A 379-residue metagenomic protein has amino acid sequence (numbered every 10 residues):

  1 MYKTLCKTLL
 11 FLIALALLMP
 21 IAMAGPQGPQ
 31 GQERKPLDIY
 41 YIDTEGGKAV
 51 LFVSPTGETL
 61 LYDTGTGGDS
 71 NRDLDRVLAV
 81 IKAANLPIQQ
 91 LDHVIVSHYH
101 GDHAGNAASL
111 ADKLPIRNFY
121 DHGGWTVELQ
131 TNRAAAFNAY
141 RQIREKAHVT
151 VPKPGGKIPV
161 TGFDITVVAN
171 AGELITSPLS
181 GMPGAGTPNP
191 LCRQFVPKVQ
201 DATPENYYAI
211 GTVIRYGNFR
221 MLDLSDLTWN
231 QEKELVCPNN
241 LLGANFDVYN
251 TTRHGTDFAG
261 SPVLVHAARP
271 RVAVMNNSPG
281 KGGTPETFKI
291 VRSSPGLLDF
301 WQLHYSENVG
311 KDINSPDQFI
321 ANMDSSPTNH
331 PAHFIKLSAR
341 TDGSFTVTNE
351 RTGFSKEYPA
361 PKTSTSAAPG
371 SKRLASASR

Functional and structural regions predicted by a protein language model:
L9-I21: Bacterial N-terminal signal peptides
G25-L37, A104-E234, S293-D299, L303-P369: Flexible, acidic/histidine-containing loops and adjacent segments that form or flank the divalent-metal
E33-I88, E205-K233: Conserved beta-strand hairpin/beta-sheet module of binuclear metal-dependent hydrolase folds, prominently
R34, P55-L61, G65-D121, N239-T256 (+1 more regions): Active-site metal-binding motif and surrounding structural segment of the metallo-beta-lactamase
I42-D43, F52, D63, H98 (+7 more regions): Divalent metal-coordination and catalytic microenvironments
T44, D63-G67, Y99, G124 (+5 more regions): Active-site metal-binding loops of divalent metal-dependent hydrolases
Y62-D75, E128, S177-V199, R253-F258 (+1 more regions): Acidic/histidine-rich helix-loop elements that form or flank divalent-metal/phosphate-binding sites at the catalytic
D247-A268, V272-V309: Internal alpha/beta domain cores that form substrate/cofactor-binding pockets in large enzymes and binding proteins
